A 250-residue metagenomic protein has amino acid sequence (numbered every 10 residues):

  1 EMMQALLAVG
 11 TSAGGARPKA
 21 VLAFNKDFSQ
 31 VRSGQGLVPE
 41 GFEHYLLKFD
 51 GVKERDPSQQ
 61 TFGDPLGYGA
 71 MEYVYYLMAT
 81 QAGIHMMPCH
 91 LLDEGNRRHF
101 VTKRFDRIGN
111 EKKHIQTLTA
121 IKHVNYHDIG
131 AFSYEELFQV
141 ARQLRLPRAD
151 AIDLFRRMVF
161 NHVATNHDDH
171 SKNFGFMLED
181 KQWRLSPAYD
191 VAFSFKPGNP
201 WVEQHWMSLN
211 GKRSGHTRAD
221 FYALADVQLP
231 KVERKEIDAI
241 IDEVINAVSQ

Functional and structural regions predicted by a protein language model:
E1-Y126: Conserved ATP-binding subdomain of kinase catalytic cores across diverse folds
A16, G41, L66-Y73, N96 (+7 more regions): Conserved structured core elements
K53, L66-A82, F132-P197: Conserved kinase catalytic-core segment
M78-H85, F105, I121-V124, V140 (+4 more regions): Generic, well-ordered alpha-helical scaffold segments in large soluble proteins
I84-H90, H170-S171, E233-I237: Acidic/polar loop patches that form or flank catalytic/metal-binding clefts of enzymes that bind anionic ligands
L92-H99, M158-V159, N173-D180, D242-I245: A glycine-rich phosphate-binding loop feature that marks nucleotide/adenosyl-phosphate handling sites
T117-V140, L178-K235: Catalytic-core segments of enzymes that bind and process phosphorylated/nucleotide-bearing substrates
Q228-Q250: Middle-to-C-terminal accessory/interaction subdomains
